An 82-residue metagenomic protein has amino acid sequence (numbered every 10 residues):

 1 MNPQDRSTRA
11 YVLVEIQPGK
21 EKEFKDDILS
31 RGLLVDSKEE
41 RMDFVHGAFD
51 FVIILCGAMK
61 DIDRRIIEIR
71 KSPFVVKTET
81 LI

Functional and structural regions predicted by a protein language model:
M1-I82: A compositional/biophysical signature of low hydrophobicity enriched in polar/charged and small residues
